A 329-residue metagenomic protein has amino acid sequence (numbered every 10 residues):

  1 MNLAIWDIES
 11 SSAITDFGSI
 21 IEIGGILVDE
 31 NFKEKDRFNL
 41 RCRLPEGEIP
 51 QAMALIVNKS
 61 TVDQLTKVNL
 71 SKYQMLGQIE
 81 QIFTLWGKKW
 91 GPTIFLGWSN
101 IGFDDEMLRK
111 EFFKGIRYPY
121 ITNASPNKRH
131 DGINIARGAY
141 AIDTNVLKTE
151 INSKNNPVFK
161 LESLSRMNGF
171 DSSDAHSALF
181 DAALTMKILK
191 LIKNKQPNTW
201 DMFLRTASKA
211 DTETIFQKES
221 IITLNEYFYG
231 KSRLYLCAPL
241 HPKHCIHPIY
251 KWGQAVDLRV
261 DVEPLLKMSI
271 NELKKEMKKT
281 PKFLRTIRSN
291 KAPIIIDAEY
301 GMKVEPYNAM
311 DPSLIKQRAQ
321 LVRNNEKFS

Functional and structural regions predicted by a protein language model:
M1-A4, I8-R117, V158, N168 (+1 more regions): Conserved non-catalytic scaffold segment of RNase H-like nuclease domains
S10-S12, N134, L184, V260: Short, glycine/acidic-enriched loop or turn micro-motifs at the edges of active sites
L27, I121-T122, L164: Short, conserved catalytic or adaptor-binding loops enriched in Gly and charged residues
R43-N58, V62-L65, N127-A182: Active-site-proximal helix-loop-helix substrate-binding element of RNase H-like nuclease domains
T84-K88, F113-R117, I135-N145, F170 (+1 more regions): Alpha-helix capping at helix-to-loop junctions
I94-I101, E106-M107, T144-D211: Acidic, Mg2+-coordinating catalytic module of metal-dependent nucleases/exonucleases that use a two-metal-ion mechanism
Y118-P126: Short mixed-charge
K190-R318: Acidic two-metal-ion nuclease catalytic site recognized across multiple nuclease folds, prominently DnaQ/RNase D-T
